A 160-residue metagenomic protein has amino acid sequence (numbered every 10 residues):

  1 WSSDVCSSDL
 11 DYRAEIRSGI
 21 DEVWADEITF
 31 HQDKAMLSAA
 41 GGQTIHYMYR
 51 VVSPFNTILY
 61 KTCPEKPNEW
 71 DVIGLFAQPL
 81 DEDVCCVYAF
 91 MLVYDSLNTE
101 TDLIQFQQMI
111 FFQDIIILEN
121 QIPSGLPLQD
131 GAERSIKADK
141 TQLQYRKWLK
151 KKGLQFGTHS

Functional and structural regions predicted by a protein language model:
S3-S160: C-terminal catalytic domain of Rieske-type non-heme iron oxygenases
